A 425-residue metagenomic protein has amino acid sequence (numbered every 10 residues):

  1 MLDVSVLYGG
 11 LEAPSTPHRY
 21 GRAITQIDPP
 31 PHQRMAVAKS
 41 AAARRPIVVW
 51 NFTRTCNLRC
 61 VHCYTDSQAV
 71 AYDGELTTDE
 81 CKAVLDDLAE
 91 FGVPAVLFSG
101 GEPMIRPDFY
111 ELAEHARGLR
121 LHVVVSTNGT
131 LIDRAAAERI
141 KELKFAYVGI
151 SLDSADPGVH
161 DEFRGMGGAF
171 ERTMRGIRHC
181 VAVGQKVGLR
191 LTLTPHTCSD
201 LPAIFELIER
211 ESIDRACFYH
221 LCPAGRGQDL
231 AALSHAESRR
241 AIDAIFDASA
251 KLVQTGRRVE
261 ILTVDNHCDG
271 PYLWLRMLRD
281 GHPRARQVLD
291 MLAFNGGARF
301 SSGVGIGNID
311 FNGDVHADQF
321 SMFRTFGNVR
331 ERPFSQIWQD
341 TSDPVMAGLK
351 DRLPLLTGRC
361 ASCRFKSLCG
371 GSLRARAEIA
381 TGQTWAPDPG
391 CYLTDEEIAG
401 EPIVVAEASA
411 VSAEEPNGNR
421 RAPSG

Functional and structural regions predicted by a protein language model:
L2-V4, G10, F320-G425: Flexible mid-to-C-terminal extensions adjoining Fe-S/redox cofactors in radical SAM and related proteins
L2-Y147: Conserved alpha-helical substructure of the radical SAM core
N51, R190-L191, C217-H220, L262-D265 (+1 more regions): Short beta-strand segments
T78-S99, I105-R240: Radical SAM/AdoMet-radical enzyme domain recognition
E237-Q287, D314-R364, C369-G370: C-terminal accessory region of radical SAM enzymes
V288-A298: Short, basic/aromatic recognition patches
F300-V304: Short, small/polar residue-rich loop motifs at catalytic or cofactor-binding pockets
I309-D310: Short, acidic, Ser/Thr-enriched surface-loop or helix-capping motifs
